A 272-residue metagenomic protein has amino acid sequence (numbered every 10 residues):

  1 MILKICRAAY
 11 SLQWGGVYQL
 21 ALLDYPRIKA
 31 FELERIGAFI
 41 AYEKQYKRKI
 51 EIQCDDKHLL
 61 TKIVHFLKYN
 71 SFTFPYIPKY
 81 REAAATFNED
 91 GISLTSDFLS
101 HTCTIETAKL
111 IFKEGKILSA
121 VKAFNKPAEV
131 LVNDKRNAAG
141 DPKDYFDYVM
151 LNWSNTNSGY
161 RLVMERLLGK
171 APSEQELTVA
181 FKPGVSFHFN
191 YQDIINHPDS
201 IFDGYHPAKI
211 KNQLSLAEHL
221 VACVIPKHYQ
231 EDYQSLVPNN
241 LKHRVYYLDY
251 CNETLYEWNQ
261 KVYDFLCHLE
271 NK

Functional and structural regions predicted by a protein language model:
M1-A84, S158-K272: Conserved NAD+-utilizing ADP-ribose enzyme module
I2-P26, V64-F146: ADP-ribose/NAD+-binding catalytic cleft of ART/PARP-like enzymes
Q53, A128-K170: Extended catalytic/binding region for NAD+/ADP-ribose chemistry, centered on the ART fold
C103, W153, I225: A conserved hydrophobic position in a structured secondary element of the catalytic/binding core that shapes
